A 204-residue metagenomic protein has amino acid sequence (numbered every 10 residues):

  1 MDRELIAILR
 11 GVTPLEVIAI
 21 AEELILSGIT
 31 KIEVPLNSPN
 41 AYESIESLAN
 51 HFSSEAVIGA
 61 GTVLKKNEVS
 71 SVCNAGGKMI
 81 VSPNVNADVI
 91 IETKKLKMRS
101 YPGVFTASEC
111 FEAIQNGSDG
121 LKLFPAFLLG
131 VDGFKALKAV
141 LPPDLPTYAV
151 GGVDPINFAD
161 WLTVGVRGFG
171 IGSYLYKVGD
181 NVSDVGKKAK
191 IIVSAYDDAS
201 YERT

Functional and structural regions predicted by a protein language model:
M1-K78, V85, K95-L96, P155-I156 (+2 more regions): Conserved N-terminal beta1-alpha1 strand-loop-helix module at the mouth
N40, E55, L64-E68, C73-D160 (+2 more regions): Conserved anion-binding
